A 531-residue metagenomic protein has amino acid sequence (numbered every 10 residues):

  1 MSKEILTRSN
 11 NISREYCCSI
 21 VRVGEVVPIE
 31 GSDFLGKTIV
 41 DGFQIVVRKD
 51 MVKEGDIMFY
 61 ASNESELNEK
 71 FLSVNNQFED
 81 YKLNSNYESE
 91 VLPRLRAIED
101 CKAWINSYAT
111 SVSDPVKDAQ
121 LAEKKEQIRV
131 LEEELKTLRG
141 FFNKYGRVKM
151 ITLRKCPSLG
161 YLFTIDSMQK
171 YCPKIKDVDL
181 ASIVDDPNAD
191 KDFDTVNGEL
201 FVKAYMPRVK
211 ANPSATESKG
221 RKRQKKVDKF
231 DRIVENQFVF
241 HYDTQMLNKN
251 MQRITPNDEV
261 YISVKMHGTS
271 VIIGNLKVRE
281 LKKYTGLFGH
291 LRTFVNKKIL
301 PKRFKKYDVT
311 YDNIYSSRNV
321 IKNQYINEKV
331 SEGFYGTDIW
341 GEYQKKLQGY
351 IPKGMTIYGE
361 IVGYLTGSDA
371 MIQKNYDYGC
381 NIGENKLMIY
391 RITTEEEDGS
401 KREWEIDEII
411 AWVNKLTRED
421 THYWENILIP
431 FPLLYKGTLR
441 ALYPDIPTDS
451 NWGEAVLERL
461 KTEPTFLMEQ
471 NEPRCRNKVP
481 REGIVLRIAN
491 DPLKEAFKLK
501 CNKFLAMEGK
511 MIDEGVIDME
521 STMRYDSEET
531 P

Functional and structural regions predicted by a protein language model:
S2-V112, V116-P531: Core nucleotide-handling region used for phosphoryl-transfer chemistry
